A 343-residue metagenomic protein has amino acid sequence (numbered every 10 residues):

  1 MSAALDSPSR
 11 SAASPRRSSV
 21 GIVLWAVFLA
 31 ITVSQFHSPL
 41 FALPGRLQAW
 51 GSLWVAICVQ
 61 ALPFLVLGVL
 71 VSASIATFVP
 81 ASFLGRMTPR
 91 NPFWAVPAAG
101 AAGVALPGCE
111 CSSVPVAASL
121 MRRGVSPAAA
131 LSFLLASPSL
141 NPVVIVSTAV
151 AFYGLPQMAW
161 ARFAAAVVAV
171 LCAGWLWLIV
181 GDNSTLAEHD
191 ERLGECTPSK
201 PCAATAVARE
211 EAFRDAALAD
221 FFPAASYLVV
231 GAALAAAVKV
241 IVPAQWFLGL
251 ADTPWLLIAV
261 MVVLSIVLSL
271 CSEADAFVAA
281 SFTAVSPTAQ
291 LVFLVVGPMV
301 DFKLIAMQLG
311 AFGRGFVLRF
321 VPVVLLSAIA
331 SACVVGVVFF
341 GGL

Functional and structural regions predicted by a protein language model:
S2-A3, S9-A73, W160-V262, V321-L343: Selected transmembrane alpha-helices and immediately adjacent juxtamembrane segments of polytopic inner-membrane
S52, A56, V69, A73 (+3 more regions): N-terminal, well-ordered alpha-helical segments
A56, Q60-L67, I75-A76, P80 (+3 more regions): Short helix-loop boundary/capping segments at the starts of domains
V71-A102, W246-D252, V278-A279: Membrane-embedded helical hairpins/re-entrant loop segments and their flanking transmembrane helices within multi-pass
G103-A161, V242-F316: Membrane-interfacial helix-loop connectors
